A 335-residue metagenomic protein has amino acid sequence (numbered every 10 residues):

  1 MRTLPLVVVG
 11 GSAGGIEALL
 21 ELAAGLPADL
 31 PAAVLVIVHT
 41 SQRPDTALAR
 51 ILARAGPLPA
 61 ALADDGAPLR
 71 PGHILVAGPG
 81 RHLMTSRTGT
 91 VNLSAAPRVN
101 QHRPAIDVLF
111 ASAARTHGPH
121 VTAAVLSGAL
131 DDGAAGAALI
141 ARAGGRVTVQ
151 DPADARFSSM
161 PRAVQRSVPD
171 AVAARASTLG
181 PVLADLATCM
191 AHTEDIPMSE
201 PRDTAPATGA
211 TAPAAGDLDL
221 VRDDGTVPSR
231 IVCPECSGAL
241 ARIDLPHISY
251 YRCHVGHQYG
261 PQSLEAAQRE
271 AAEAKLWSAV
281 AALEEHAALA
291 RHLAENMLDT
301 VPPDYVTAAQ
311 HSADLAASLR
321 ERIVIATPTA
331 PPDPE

Functional and structural regions predicted by a protein language model:
M1-R291, E295, D314, R320-E335: Conserved acid/base catalytic micro-environments in cytosolic active-site loops
T300-D314: Short, charged, amphipathic alpha-helical segments
